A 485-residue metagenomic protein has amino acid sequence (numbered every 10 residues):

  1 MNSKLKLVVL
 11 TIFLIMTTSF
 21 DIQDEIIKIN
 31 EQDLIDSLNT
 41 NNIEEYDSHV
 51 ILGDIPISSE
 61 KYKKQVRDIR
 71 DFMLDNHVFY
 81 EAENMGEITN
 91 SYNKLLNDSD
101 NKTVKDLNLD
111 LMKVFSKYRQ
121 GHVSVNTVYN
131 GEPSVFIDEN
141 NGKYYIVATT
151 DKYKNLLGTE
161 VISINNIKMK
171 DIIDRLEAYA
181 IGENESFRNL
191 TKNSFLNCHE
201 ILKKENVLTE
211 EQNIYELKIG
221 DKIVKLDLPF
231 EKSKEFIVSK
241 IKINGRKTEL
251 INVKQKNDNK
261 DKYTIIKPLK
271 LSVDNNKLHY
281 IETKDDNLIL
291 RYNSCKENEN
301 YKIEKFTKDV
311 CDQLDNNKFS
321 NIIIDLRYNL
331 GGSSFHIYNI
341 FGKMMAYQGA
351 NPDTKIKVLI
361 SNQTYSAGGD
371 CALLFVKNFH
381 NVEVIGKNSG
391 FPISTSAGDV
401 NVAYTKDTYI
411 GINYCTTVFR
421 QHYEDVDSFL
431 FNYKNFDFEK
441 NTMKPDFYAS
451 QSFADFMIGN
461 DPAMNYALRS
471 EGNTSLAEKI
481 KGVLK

Functional and structural regions predicted by a protein language model:
M1-Q23: Classical Sec-dependent N-terminal signal peptides that target proteins to the secretory pathway
K4-K6, R291, R327: Basic side chains
L7, P56, E60, K277 (+4 more regions): Short, well-ordered helical secondary-structure segments
V8, Y144, Y153, D171 (+8 more regions): A broad, structure-centric signal for solvent-exposed, well-ordered loop/edge residues that line or flank functional
V9-I12, S19, V114, P229 (+3 more regions): Intrinsic disorder/low-structure terminal segments
S19, I162-I164, Y179-G182, F187 (+10 more regions): Generic alpha-helical propensity signal that fires on short helical segments and nearby coil/disordered stretches
I22-N321, P352-K355, L476-K485: Flexible, low-complexity junctional segments that flank or bridge functional domains
T159, N316-I323, R327-G472: Conserved acidic, small-residue-rich alpha-beta core segments centered on
